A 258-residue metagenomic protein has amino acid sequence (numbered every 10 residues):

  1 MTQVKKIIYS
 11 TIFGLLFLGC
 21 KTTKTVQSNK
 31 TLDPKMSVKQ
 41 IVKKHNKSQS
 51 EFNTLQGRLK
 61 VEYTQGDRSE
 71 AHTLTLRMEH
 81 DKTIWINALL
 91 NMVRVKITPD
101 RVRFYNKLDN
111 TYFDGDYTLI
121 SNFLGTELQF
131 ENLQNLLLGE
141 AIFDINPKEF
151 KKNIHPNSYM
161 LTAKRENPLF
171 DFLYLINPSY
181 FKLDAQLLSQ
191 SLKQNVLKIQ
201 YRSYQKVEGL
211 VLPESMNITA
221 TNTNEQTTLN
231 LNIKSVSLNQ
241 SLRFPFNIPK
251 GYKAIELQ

Functional and structural regions predicted by a protein language model:
M1-I8: Bacterial N-terminal signal peptides that target proteins for export
L16-G19: C-terminal motif of bacterial Sec signal peptides marking the signal peptidase cleavage site
K21-K24: Bacterial signal peptide processing site
K30-S37, E51, L55, R77-D81 (+3 more regions): The feature marks either
I41-Q65: A short, Trp-centered hydrophobic/proline-enriched beta-strand micro-motif
T83-E131: An acidic-aromatic
F123-K152: C-terminal low-complexity, charged extensions that often adopt amphipathic alpha-helices
F150-L257: Gly/Pro-enriched, hydrophobic low-complexity segments that function as extracytoplasmic propeptides/linkers
